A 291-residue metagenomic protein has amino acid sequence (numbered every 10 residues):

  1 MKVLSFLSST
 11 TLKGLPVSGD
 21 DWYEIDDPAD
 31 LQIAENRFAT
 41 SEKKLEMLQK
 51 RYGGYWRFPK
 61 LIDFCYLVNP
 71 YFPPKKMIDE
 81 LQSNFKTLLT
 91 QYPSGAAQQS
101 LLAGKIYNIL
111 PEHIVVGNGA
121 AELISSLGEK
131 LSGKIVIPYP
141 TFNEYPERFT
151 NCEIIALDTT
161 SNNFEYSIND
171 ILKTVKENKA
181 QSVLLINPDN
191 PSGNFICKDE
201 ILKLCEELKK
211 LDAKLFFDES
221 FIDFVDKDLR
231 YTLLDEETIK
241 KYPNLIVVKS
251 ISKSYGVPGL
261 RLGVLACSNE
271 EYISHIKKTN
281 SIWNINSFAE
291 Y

Functional and structural regions predicted by a protein language model:
M1-D21, T279-A289: Catalytic-core segments of class I nucleotidyltransferases/pyrophosphorylases that form NMP-activated intermediates
T10, D21-K43: C-terminal catalytic/acceptor-binding lobe
G14-V17, I155-D158, S182-D189, L215-E219: Short beta-strands and strand-loop turn motifs
N36-Q91, N178-K179: N-terminal "arm"/small-domain region of PLP-dependent enzymes with the aminotransferase-like
P93, G104-S126, P138: Short loop-beta-helix segment that forms the pyridoxal 5′-phosphate
G95, N244-Y291: PLP-dependent aminotransferase class I/II
E129-L185: PLP-dependent aminotransferase-like
E165-N178, P191-Y255: Active-site pre-lysine segment of PLP-dependent enzymes
